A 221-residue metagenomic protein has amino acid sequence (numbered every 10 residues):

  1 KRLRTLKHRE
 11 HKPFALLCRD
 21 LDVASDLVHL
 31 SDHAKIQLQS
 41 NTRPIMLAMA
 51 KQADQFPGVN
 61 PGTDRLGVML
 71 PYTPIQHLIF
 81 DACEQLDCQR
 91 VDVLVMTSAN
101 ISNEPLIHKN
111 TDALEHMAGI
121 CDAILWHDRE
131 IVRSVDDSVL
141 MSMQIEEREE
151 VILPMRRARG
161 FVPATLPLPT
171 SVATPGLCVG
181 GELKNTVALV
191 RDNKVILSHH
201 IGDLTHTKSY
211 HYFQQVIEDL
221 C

Functional and structural regions predicted by a protein language model:
K1-C221: Active-site-adjacent structural elements in enzyme catalytic cores
